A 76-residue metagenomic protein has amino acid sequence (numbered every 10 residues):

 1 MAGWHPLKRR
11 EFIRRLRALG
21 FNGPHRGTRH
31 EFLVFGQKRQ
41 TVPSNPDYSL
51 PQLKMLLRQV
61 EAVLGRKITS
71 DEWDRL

Functional and structural regions predicted by a protein language model:
M1-L76: Basic nucleic-acid-binding interfaces
